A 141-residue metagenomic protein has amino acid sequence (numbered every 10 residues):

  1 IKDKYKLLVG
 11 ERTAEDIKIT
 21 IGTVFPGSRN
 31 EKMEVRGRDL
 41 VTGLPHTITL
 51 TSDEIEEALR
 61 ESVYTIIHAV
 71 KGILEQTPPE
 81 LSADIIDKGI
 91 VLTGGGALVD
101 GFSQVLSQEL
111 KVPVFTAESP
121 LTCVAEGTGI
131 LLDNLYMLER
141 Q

Functional and structural regions predicted by a protein language model:
I1-R60: Phosphate-binding glycine-rich/basic clefts of nucleotide- and phosphate-handling proteins, predominantly
L8-R12, D84, E118-P120: Interdomain boundary/hinge elements
I17, V70, L92, T128: Residue-level signature of catalytic and energy-coupling elements of molecular machines, predominantly ATP/GTP-dependent
G22, P26, S82-L106: Glycine-rich phosphate-binding loops at beta-strand->alpha-helix junctions
E34, V91, F115-T116: Structured core elements
P45, D87, K111: Active-site lining segments that contact anionic ligands and/or coordinate catalytic metals
A58-I85, L131-N134: Phosphate/ATP-binding catalytic cores across multiple sugar-kinase/actin-like superfamilies, primarily ASKHA
Q104-I130, L138-R140: Conserved phosphate-binding/catalytic loops in two-lobed NTP-binding clefts
